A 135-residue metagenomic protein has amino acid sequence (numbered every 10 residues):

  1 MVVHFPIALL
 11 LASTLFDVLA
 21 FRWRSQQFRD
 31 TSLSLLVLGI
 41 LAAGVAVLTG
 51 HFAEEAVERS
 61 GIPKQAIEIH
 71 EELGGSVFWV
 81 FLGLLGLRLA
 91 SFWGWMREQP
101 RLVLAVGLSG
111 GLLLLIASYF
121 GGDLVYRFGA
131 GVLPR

Functional and structural regions predicted by a protein language model:
M1-R135: Polytopic transmembrane helical bundles with strong interfacial aromatic enrichment
